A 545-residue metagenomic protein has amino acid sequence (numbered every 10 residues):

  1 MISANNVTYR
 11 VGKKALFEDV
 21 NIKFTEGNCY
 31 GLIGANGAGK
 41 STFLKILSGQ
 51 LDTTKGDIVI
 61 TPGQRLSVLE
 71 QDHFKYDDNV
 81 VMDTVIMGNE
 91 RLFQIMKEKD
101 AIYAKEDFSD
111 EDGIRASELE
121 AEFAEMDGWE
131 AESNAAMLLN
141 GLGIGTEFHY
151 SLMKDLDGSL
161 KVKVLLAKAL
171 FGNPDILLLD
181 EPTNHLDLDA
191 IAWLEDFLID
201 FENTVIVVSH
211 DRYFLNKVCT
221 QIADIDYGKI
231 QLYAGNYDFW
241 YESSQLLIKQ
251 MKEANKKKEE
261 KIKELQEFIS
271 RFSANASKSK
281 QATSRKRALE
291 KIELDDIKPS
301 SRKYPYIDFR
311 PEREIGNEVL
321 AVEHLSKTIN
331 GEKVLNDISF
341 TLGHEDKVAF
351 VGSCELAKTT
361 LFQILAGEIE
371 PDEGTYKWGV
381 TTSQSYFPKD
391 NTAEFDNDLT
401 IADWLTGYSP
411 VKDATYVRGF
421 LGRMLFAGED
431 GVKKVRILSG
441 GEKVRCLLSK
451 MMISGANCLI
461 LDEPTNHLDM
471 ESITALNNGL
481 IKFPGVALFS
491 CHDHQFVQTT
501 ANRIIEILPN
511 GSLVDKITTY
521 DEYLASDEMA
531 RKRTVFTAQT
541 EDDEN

Functional and structural regions predicted by a protein language model:
M1-N255, F309-N545: ABC ATP-binding cassette signature C-motif
Y103, Y241, S270-S273, S277 (+1 more regions): A structural signal for long alpha-helical coiled-coils and helix-turn connectors that form the cytosolic signaling
A136-L142, E267-R271, R287-I292: Short amphipathic coiled-coil heptad-repeat segments
M251-L265, R271, K278-R287, K303 (+1 more regions): ABC ATPase nucleotide-binding domains
R285-K303, K347: ABC transporter TMD-NBD coupling linker
K298-E314: Short, flexible cytosolic linker that couples an ABC transmembrane/permease module to its adjacent nucleotide-binding
